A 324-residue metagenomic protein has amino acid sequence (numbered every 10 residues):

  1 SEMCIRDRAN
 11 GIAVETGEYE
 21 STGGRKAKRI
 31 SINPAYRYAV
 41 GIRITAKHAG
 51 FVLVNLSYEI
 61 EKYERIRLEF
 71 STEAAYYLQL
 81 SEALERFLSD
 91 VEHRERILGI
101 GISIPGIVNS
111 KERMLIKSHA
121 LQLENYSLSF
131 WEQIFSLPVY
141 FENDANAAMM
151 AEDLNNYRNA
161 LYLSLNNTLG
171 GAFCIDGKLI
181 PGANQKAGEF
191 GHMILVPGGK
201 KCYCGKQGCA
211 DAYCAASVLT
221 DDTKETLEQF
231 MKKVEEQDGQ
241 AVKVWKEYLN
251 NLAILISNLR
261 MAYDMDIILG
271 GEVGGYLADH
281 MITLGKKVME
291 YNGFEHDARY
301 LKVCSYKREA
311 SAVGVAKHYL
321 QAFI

Functional and structural regions predicted by a protein language model:
M3-I5: Short, small-residue-biased leader/transition segments that mark boundaries at the very start of proteins
G11: Glycine-centered, phosphate/nucleic-acid-interacting loop/turn motifs that mediate DNA/RNA or nucleotide
E15-A39, V139-Y162: Conserved phosphate-binding catalytic cores of ATP/NTP-utilizing and phosphoryl-transfer enzymes
K26-Y63, Y162-I175: Gly/Thr-rich phosphate-binding beta-strand-loop-beta motif of the actin/hexokinase/Hsp70
Y63-R65, S129, F135-E236: Glycine/GP-enriched mid-protein hinge/lid loop-to-helix segment characteristic of carbohydrate kinases
E64-N159, A278-Y291: Glycine-rich phosphate-binding loop and adjoining helix at the ATP-binding site of ATP-dependent phosphoryl-transfer
A75-R94, A210-Y213, T220-H280, V303-S311: Adenine-nucleotide phosphate-binding core of ATP-dependent small-molecule kinases
D279-D297, K302-I324: Acidic/histidine-enriched, beta-strand-rich ligand/metal-binding domains
